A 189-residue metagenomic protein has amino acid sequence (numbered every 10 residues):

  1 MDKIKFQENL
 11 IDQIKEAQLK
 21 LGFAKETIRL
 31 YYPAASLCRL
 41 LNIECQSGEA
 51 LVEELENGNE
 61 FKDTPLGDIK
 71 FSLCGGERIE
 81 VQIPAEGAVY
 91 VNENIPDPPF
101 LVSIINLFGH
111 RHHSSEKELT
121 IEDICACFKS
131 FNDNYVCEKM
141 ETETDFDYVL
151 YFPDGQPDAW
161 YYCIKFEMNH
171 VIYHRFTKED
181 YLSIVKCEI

Functional and structural regions predicted by a protein language model:
D2-L30: Positively charged, polyanion-binding regions of nucleic-acid-associated proteins
I11, K15-Q18, C38, V52 (+5 more regions): Residue-level detector of alpha-helical secondary structure
F23-E44, L107-H110: Short glycine-rich, basic-tinged beta-strand/loop micro-motifs
C38-F71: Charge-enriched amphipathic alpha-helical scaffolds
E60-P96: Charged low-complexity interaction tracts in eukaryotic proteins
L101-E141: Negatively charged, low-complexity tracts enriched in Asp/Glu with abundant Ser/Thr
T144-V149: Short, hydrophobic/aromatic-rich segments at coil-to-beta transitions
D154-C187: Intrinsically disordered, low-complexity regulatory segments enriched in Ser/Thr/Pro and charged residues
